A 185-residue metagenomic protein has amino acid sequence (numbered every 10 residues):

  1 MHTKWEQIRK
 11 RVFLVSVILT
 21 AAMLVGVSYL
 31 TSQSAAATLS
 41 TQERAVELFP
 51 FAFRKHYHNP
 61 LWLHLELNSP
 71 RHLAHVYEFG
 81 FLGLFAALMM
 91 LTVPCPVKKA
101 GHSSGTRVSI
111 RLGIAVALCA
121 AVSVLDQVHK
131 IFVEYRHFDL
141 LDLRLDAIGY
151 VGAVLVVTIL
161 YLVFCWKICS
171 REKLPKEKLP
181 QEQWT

Functional and structural regions predicted by a protein language model:
M1-F132, L140-L141, A147-T185: Bulky hydrophobic segments
